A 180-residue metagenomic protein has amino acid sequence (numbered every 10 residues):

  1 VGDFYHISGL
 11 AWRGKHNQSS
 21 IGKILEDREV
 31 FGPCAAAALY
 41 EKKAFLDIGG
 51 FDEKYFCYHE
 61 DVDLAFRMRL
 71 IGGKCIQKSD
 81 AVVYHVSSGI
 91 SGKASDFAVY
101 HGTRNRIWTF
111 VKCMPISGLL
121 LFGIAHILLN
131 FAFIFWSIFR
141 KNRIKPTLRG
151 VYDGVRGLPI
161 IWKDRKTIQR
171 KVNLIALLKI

Functional and structural regions predicted by a protein language model:
V1-C57, V62, I71: Acidic/His-rich active-site region of diverse nucleotide-sugar glycosyltransferases
S19-V30, L39, W162-I180: Glycine-rich phosphate/pyrophosphate-binding loop and adjacent beta-alpha nucleotide/cofactor-binding cores
C34, F66, S79: A cytosolic small-molecule/anion-sensing beta-strand core signal
L46, F66, F110: A cross-family signal for key residues in well-ordered alpha-helices that form functional helical elements
D63-R67, V83: Short active-site alpha-helical segment characteristic of glycosyltransferases and processive polysaccharide synthases
I71-K163, V172-I175: Active-site-adjacent helix/loop segment of glycosyltransferases that harbors family-specific signature motifs
